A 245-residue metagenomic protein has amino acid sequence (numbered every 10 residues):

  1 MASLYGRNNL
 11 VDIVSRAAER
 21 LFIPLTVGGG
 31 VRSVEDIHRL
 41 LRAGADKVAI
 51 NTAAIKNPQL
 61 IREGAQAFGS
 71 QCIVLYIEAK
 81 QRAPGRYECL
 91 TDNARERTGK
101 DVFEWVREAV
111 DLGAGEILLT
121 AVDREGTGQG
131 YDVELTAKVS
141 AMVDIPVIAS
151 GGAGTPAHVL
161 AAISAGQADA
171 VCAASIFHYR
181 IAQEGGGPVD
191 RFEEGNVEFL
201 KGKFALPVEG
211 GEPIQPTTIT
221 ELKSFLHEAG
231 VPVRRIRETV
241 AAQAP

Functional and structural regions predicted by a protein language model:
M1, R39-L60, A121-G126, G152-A161 (+3 more regions): Glycine-rich phosphate-binding active-site loops on the catalytic face of alpha/beta enzymes
A2, N9-C72, E228-A229: Glycine/small-residue-rich loop that forms an oxyanion/phosphate-binding "nest" at active or ligand-binding sites
A2-R7, A83, R95-R97, R124-Q129 (+1 more regions): Short, small-residue-enriched loops and turns at beta-alpha junctions that line or gate enzyme active sites
R7-S15, P58, G99-F103, Q129-K138: Charged helix-capping and loop-helix junction motifs
D12, L21-V27, V31-V48, E134-A173: Catalytic cores of alpha/beta
A45-E125: Conserved anion-binding
A109-E116, M142-I145, E221-V231: A structural motif corresponding to the C-terminal end of an alpha-helix and its immediate exit/capping segment
P188-P245: Extended, intrinsically disordered, low-complexity segments
